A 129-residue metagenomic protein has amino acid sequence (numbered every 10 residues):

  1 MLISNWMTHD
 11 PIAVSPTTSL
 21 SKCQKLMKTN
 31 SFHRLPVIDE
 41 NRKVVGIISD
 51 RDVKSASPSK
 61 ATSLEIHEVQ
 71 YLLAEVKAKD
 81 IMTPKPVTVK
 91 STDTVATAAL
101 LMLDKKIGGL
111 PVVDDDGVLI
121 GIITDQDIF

Functional and structural regions predicted by a protein language model:
M1-D10, D50-P86, A99-L103, T124-F129: Tandem CBS (Bateman) regulatory domains
V14-F32, V37-I38, T88-K106, V113: The conserved cystathionine-beta-synthase
F32, P36, V44-A61, I107 (+2 more regions): Short beta->alpha transition motifs characteristic of CBS
N41: Surface-exposed, charge/polar-rich loops and edge strands
